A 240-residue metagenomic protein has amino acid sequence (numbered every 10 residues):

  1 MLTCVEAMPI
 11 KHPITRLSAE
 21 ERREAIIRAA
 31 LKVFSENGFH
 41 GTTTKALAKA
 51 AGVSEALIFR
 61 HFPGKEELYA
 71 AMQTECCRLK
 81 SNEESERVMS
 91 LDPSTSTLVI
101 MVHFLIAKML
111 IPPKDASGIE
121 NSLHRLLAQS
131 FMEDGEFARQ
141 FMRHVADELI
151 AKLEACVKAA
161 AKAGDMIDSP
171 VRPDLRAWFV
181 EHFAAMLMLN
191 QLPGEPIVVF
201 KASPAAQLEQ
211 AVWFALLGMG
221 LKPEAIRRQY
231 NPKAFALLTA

Functional and structural regions predicted by a protein language model:
M1-E21, S85-D92, A225-A240: N-terminal intrinsically disordered/low-complexity leader segments
I14, S117-H124, A138-E148, A161-F214 (+1 more regions): Hydrophobic/aromatic-rich alpha-helical bundle segments in the mid-to-C-terminal region
A25, V33-E67, A71-E75: Helix-turn-helix
F39, F62, A128-D134: Short helix-capping/turn signature of helix-turn-helix
E84-L123, P173, A177-V180, L208: Hydrophobic alpha-helical connector segments
R87, F131, Q191-E195: Secondary-structure edge/capping motif, primarily at the C-terminal ends of alpha-helices and the immediately following
L105, M109, L126-F131, V180 (+2 more regions): Short alpha-helical scaffolding segments that buttress acidic/His motifs in well-ordered protein cores
